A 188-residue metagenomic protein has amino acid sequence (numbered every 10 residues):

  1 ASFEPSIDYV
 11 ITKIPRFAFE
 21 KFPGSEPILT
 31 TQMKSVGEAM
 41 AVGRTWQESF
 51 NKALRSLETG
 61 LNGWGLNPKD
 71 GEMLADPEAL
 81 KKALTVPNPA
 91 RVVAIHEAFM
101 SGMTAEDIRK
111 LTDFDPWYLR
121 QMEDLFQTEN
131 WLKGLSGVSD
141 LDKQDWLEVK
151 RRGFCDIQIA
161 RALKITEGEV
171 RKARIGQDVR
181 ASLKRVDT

Functional and structural regions predicted by a protein language model:
A1-T188: ATP-dependent carboxylate/acyl-activation modules
